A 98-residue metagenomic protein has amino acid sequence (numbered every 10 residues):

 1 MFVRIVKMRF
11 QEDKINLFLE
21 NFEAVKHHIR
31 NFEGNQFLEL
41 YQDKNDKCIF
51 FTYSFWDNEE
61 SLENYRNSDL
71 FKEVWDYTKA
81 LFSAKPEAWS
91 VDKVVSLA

Functional and structural regions predicted by a protein language model:
M1-R4, E23, E63, D76 (+1 more regions): Short alpha-helical segments used as structural interaction elements across diverse proteins
F2-R9, E39-R66: Short, well-ordered beta-strand segments in beta-rich or mixed alpha/beta enzyme and ligand-binding folds
F10-E12, N58, D92-V95: Non-catalytic surface loops within mature trypsin-like serine protease
E12-F37, L70-W75: Short amphipathic alpha-helical segments
I15-L17, I49, S61, L97: Intrinsically disordered, low-complexity acidic/polar segments
R30-E33, D57, S83: Short conserved AdoMet
E39-D46, D76-A98: Glycine-rich beta-strand-turn "strand-cap" elements at beta-sheet edges
